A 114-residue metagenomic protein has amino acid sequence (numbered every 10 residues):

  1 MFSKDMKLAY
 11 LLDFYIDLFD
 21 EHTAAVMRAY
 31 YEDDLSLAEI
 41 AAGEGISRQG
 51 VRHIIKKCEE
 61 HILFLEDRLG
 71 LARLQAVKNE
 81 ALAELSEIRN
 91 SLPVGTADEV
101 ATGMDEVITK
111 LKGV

Functional and structural regions predicted by a protein language model:
S3-Y15: Short, Lys/Arg-enriched N-terminal segment that forms or immediately precedes the first helix of a structured domain
E21-E32: Short amphipathic alpha helix immediately N-terminal
V26, I40-A41, V51: Hydrophobic positions on the alpha-helical face of helix-turn-helix-like DNA-binding modules
S47-R48: Helix-turn-helix DNA-binding motif, specifically the short coil turn and the N-cap/start of the second
I54-K57: Residues within the DNA-recognition helix of helix-turn-helix
E59-E66: C-terminal flanking helix
R68-G95: Intrinsically disordered, low-complexity basic tails/linkers immediately adjacent to helix-turn-helix/homeobox/MYB/SANT
